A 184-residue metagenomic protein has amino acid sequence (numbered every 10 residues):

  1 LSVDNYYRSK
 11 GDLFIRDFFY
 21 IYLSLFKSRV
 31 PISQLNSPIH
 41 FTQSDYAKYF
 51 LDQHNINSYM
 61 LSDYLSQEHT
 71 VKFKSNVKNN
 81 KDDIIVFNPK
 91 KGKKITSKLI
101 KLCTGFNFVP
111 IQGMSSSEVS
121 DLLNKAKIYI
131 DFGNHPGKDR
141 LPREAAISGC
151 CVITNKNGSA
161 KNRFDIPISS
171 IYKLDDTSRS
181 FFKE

Functional and structural regions predicted by a protein language model:
L1-Y6, R16, S62-Y64, G133 (+1 more regions): Histidine-centered beta-alpha loop that forms part of the nucleotide-sugar donor binding/catalytic region in diverse
Y6-H40: Membrane-proximal helix-turn-helix segments that form the acceptor-binding/catalytic region of lipid-linked
Q34, D52, A146: Anion (oxyanion) recognition and catalysis
F41-V119: Conserved catalytic-core segment of nucleotide-activated headgroup transferases in glycan assembly
P110-G113, K127-K138: Glycine-rich anion-binding loop/nest that anchors nucleotide
D121-A126: Short alpha-helical donor nucleotide-sugar binding micro-motif in glycosyltransferases
F132-H135, R140-E184: Catalytic binding pocket for nucleotide-activated donors in carbohydrate/polymer assembly enzymes
